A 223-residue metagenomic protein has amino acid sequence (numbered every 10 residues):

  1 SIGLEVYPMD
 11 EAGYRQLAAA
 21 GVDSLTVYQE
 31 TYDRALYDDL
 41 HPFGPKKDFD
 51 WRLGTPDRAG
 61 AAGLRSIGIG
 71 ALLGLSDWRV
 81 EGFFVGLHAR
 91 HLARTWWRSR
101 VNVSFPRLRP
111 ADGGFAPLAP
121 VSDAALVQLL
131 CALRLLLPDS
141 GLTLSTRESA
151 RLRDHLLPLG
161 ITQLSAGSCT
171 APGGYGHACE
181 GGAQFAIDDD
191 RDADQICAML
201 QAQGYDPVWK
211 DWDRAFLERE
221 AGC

Functional and structural regions predicted by a protein language model:
S1-I69, L75, W97-S104: Core AdoMet radical
V6, D48, G70, L118 (+2 more regions): Glycine- and other small-residue-rich loops at beta-strand/loop junctions that grip anionic moieties
M9, T31, L73-G74, R147 (+2 more regions): Conserved beta-strand edge residues that scaffold enzyme active sites
D10-A19, R65, L75-H91, S149-G160: Catalytic cores of alpha/beta
V27, A59, A89, L133 (+1 more regions): Conserved, mostly hydrophobic/aromatic
D39-L40, W78-E81, F115-L118: Short, solvent-exposed loop/turn segments at secondary-structure boundaries
F49-R52, G82-V85, L126, A193: Aromatic/hydrophobic pocket-lining residues that form the small-molecule binding cavity in soluble enzyme cores
R94-C223: Auxiliary Fe-S-binding modules of radical SAM enzymes
